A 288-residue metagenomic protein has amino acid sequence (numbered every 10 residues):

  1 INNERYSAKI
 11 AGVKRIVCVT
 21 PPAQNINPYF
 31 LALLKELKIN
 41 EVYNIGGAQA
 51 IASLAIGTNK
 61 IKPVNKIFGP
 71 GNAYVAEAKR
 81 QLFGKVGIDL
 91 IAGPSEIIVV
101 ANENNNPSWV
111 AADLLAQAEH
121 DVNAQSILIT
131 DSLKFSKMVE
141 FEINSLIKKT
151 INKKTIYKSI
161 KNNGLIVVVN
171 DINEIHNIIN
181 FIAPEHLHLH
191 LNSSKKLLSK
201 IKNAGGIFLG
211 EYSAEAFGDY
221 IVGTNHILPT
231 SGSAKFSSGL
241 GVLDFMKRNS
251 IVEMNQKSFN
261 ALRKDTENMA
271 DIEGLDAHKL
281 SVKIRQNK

Functional and structural regions predicted by a protein language model:
I1-A32: Conserved small-residue-rich beta-alpha loop and adjacent elements that most often cradle the phosphate/pyrophosphate
R5-K14, K35-L37, A55-I61, K79 (+1 more regions): Alpha-helix C-terminal capping segments
K14-A23, S126-S132, G210: Short internal beta-strands
A23-N27, I45-S53, S194: Short acidic loop-to-helix transition motifs that present clustered carboxylates
K38-S108, A112-Q125: Conserved NAD(P)+-binding/catalytic subdomain of aldehyde/semialdehyde dehydrogenases
L90-N162, I166: A conserved active-site cap/scaffold subdomain adjacent to cofactor or substrate pockets
N180-K288: C-terminal core of ALDH-fold dehydrogenases
